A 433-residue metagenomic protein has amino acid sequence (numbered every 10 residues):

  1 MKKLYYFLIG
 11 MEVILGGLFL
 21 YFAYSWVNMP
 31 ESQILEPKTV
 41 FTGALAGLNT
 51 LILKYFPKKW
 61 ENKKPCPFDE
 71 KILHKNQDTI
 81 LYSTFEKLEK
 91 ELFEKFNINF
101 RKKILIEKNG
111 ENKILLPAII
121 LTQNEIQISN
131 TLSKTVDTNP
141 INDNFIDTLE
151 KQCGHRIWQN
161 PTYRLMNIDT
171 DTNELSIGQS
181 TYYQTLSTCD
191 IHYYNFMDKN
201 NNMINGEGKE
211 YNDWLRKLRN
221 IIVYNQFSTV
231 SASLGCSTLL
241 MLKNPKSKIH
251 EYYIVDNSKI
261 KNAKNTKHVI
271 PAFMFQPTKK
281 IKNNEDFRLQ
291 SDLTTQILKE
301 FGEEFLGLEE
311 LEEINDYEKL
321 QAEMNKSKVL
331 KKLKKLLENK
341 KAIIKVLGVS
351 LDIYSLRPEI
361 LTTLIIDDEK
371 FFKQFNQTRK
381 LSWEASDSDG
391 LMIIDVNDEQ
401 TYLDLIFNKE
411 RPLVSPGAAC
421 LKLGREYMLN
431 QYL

Functional and structural regions predicted by a protein language model:
K2-N62: Hydrophobic, helix-forming membrane-interacting segments
P57-I254, S258-K267, A385-S388, Y402-L433: Alpha-helical and coiled-coil interaction segments, frequently adjacent to or embedded within charge-biased
I222-V230, A272-L293, S350, F407-P412: Conserved aromatic-histidine-acidic binding/catalytic patches
L239, K246-N315: Conserved Nudix-box catalytic region and its N-terminal flanking loop in Nudix hydrolases and closely related
L306, F371-K373, E399-Y402, N408: Amphipathic, oligomerization/interface secondary-structure segments
E309-E338: Acidic, glycine-rich loop-and-strand cores that form catalytic or ligand-binding grooves in diverse globular domains
V329-Q374: Active-site-adjacent beta-strand/loop module that shapes the phosphate/pyrophosphate-binding cleft
N376-L403: Low-complexity, glycine/alanine/valine/leucine- and proline-rich hydrophobic stretches
